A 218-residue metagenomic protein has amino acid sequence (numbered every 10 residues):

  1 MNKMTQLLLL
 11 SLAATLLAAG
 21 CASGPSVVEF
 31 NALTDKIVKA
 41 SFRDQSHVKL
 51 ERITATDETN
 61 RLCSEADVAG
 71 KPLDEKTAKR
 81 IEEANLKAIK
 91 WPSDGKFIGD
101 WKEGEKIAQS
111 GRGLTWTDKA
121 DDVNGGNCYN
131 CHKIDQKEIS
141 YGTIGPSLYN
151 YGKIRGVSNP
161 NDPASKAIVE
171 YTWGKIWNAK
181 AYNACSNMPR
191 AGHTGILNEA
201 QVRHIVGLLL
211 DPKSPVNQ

Functional and structural regions predicted by a protein language model:
M1-L8: Bacterial N-terminal signal peptides that target proteins for export
L9-L17: Hydrophobic helical h-region of N-terminal Sec-dependent signal peptides in bacterial secretory/periplasmic proteins
L16-L114, K175, L208-Q218: Post-cleavage N-terminal segment of exported redox proteins
L33, V38-S41, G99-E103, Y129-N130 (+2 more regions): Extracytoplasmic electron-transfer domains, predominantly the class I c-type cytochrome c fold
D94, A120-D122, A191-L197: A glycine-rich, coil/turn loop motif that links secondary-structure elements
L114-T117, K137-Y141, P215-V216: Secretory-pathway/luminal and periplasmic proteins that interact with or process carbohydrate-rich
W116-N127: Local sequence-structure signature of Cys/Sec-based thiol-disulfide redox active-site neighborhoods
